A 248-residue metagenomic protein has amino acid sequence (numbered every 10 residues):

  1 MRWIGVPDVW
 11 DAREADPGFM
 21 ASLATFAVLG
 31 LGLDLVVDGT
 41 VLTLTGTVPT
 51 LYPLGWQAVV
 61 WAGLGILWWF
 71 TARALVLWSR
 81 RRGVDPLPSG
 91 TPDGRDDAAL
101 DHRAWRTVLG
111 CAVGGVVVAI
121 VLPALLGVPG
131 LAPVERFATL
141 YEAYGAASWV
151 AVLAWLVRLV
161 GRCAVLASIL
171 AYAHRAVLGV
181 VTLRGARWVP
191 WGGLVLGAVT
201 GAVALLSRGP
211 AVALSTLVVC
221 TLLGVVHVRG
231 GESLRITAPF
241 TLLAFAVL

Functional and structural regions predicted by a protein language model:
M1-A24, S79-D97: N-terminal juxtamembrane cytosolic/stromal segments of multi-pass membrane proteins
A12-D16, L100-D101, L140-S148, T182-V189: Helix-boundary and loop/linker segments of multi-pass membrane transporters
D16-P86, R106-G115: Alpha-helical transmembrane segments in multi-pass membrane proteins
V28-G39, V116-A124, L196-L206, T241-L248: Aromatic-anchored segments of alpha-helical transmembrane domains
V48-W56, F137-Y141, V212-L223: Non-cytosolic membrane-interface motifs at loop->transmembrane helix junctions
L51-Q57, E142-V157: Short aromatic-rich membrane-water interface segments that cap or initiate transmembrane helices in multi-pass membrane
V113-E135, W155-A171, R175: Transmembrane alpha-helix/helix-exit interface in multi-pass inner-membrane proteins
S148-L248: Transmembrane helix-loop-helix hairpins at the membrane interface of multi-pass integral membrane proteins
